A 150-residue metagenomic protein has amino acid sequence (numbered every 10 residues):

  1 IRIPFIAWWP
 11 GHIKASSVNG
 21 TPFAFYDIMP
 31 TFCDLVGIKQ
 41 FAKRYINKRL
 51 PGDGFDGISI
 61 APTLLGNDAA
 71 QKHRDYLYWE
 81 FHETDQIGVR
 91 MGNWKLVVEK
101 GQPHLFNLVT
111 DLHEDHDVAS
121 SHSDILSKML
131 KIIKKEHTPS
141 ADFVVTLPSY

Functional and structural regions predicted by a protein language model:
I1-H12: Histidine-centered active-site microenvironments of extracellular/periplasmic hydrolases and transferases
H12-S17, T21-L108, P139-F143: C-terminal cap/loop subdomain of S1 sulfatases and analogous C-terminal strand-loop tails that border
P30, D34, S127, K131-K134: A broad, structural surface signal
L108, A119-L126, L130: C-terminal structured subdomain/cap of oxidoreductase catalytic cores
D111: Intrinsically disordered, low-complexity polar regions and short flexible loop motifs
E114-V118: Carboxylate-dense, calcium-coordinating segments in secreted/extracellular and ER-lumen proteins
M129-P148: Charge-dense polyanion-binding interfaces
